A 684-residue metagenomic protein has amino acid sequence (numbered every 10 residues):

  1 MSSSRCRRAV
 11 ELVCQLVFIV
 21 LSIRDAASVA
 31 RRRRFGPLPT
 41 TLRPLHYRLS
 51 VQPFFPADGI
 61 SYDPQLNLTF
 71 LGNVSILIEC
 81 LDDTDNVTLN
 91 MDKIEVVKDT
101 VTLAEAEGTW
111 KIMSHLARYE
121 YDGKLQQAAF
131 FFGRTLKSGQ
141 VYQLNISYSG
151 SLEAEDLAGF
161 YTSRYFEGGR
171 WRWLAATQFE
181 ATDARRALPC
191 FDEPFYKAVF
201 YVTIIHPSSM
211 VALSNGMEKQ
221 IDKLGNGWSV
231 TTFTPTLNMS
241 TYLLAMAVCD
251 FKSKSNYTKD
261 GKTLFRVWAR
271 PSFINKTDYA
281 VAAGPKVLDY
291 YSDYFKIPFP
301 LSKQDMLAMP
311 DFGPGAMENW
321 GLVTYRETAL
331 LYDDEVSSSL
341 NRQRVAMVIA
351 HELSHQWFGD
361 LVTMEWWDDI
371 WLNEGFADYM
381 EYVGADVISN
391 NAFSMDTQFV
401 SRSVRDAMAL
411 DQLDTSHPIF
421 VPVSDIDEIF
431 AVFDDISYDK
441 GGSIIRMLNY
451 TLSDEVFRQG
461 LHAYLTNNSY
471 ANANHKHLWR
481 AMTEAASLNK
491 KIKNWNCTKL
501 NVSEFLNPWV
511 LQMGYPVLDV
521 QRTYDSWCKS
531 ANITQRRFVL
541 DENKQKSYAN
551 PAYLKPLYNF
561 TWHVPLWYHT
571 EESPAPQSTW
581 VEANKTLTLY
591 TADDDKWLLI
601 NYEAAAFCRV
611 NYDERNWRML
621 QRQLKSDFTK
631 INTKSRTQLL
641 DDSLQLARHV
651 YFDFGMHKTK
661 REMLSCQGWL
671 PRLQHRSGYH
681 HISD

Functional and structural regions predicted by a protein language model:
S2-N73, E167-L174, P194, S503: N-terminal, polar/Ser/Thr-rich
F35-T41, H46, S138, N145-Y201 (+3 more regions): Glycine/proline-rich low-complexity spacer/linker segments in large multi-domain proteins
G72, T177-T182, P189-A350, Y379 (+7 more regions): Hydrophobic helix-coil surface modules that form long, contiguous segments used for peptide/substrate interaction
L77-E95, Y201-P207, E542-P565: Surface-exposed beta-strand/loop patches in extracellular or lumenal glycoproteins
I94-F166, T586-A592: A surface-exposed beta-strand-loop module
L174, F233, L264-K544, D684: Hydrophobic alpha-helical and helix-loop surface patches within well-folded domains that function as non-catalytic
V404-R405, G441, W527, T534 (+3 more regions): Long, ordered, helix-rich scaffold segments
W509, M513-E603, F607: Long, His/Glu/Asp-enriched segments that create or flank divalent metal/ion-associated functional microenvironments
